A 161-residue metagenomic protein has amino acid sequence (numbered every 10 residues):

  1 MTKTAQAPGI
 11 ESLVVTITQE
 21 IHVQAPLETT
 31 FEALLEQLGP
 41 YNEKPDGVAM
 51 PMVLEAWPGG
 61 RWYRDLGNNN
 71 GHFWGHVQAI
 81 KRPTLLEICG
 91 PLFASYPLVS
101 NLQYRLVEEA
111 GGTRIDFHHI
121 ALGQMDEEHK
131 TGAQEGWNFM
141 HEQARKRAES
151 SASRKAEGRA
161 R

Functional and structural regions predicted by a protein language model:
M1-T18: Short acidic N-proximal helix/loop "leader" segments that mark the beginning of a domain or an inter-domain linker
T2-K3, A121-R161: A conserved amphipathic terminal alpha-helix motif
E11-L13, L54, N69, A94-L98 (+1 more regions): A generic structural micro-feature
T18, A25, E36-F73, P83-L85 (+1 more regions): Short beta-edge strand/loop motif at the mouth of beta-sheet-based domains
Q19-I21, M52, W74-A79, S100-E108: Hydrophobic/aromatic beta-strand elements that line small-molecule binding cavities or substrate pockets in beta-rich
V23-T29, Q78-T84, R105-R114: A short, structured loop/turn motif at beta-sheet edges
T30-L34, W62, V77, I88 (+3 more regions): Hydrophobic pocket/interface hotspot
L92-F139: Beta-strand/loop substructures that line and gate deep hydrophobic ligand-binding cavities in soluble
